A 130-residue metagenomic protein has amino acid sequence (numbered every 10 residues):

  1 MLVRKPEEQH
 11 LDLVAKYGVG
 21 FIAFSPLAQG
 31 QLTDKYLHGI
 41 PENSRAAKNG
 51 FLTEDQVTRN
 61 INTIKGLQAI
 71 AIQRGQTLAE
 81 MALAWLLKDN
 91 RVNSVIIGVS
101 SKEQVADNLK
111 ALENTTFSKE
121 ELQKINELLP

Functional and structural regions predicted by a protein language model:
M1-P130: Beta/alpha (TIM)-barrel catalytic core signal, keyed to glycine-rich beta->alpha loops juxtaposed to Asp/Glu that bind
